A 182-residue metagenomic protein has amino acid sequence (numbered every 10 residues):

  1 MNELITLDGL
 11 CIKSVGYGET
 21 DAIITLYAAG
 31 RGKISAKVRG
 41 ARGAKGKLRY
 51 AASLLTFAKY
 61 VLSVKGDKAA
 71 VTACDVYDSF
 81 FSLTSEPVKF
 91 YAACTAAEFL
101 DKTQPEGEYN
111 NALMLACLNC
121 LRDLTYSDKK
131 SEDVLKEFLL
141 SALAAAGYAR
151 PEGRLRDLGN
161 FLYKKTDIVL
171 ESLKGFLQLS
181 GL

Functional and structural regions predicted by a protein language model:
M1-A22, Y27-L182: Non-catalytic alpha-helical scaffolds and adjoining flexible linkers that form interface surfaces for assembly
